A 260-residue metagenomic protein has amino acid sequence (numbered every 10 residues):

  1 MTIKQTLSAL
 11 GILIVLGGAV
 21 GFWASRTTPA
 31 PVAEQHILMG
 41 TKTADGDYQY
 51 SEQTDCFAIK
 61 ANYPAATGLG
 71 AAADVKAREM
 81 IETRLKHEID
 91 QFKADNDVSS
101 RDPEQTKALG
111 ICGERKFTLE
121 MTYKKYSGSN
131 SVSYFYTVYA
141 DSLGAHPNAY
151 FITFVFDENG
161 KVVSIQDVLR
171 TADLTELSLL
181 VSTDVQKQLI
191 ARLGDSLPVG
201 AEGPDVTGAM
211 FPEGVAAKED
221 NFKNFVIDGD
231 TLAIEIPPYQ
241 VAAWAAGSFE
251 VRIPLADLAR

Functional and structural regions predicted by a protein language model:
T2-A9, G17-R260: Compositionally biased intrinsically disordered regions enriched in Thr/Gly
